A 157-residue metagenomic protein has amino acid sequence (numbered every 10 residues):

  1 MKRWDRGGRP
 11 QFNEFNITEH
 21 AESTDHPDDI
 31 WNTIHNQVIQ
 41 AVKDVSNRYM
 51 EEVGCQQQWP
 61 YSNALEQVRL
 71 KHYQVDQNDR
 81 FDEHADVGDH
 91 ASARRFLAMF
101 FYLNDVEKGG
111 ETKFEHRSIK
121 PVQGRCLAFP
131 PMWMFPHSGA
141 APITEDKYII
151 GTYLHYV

Functional and structural regions predicted by a protein language model:
M1-C126, M134-V157: Fe(II)/2-oxoglutarate oxygenase catalytic core
